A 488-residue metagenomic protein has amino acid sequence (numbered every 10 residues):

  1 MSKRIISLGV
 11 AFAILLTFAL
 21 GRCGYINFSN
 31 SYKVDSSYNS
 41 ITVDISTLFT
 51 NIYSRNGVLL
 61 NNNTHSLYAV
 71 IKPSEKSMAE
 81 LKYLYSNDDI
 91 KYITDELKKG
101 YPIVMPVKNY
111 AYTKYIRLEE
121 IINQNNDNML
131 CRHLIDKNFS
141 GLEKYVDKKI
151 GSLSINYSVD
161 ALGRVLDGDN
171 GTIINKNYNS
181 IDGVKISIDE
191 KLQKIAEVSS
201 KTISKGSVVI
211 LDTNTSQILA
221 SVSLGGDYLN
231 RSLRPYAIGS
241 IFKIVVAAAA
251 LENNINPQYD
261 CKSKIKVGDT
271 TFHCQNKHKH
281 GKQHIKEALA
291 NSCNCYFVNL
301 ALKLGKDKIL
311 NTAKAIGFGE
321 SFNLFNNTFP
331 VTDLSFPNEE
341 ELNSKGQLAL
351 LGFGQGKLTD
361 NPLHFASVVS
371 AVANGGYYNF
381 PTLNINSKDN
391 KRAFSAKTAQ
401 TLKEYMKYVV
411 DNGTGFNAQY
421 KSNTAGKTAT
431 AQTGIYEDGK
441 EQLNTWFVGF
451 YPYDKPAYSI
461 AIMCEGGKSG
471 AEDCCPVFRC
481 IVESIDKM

Functional and structural regions predicted by a protein language model:
M1-S207, T215, G226-D227: Extracytoplasmic/periplasmic proteins that interact with beta-lactams or build/remodel peptidoglycan
G24, I241, V245: Active-site His/Glu-centered metal-binding helix of metallohydrolases
F28, A373, I485-D486: Short, hydrophobic alpha-helical segments
Y38-S40, F49, L233-F242: Gly/Ser-rich catalytic serine loop of serine hydrolases
L59, G206, D212-R234, G239 (+2 more regions): Beta-lactam-recognizing serine transpeptidase/beta-lactamase-like catalytic domain environment
N390, P476-M488: Short, gly/Ser/Thr-rich active-site loops of penicillin-recognizing serine hydrolases
